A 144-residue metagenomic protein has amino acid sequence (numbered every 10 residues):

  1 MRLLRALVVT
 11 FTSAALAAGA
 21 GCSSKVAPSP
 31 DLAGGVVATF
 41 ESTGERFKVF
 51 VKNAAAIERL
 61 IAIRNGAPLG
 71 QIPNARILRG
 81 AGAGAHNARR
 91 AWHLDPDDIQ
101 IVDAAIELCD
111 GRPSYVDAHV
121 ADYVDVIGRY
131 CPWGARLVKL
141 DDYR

Functional and structural regions predicted by a protein language model:
M1-F11: Bacterial N-terminal signal peptides that target proteins for export
A14-L16: N-terminal start and proteolytic maturation junction detector
A18-G21: C-terminal motif of bacterial Sec signal peptides marking the signal peptidase cleavage site
S23-R144: Function-determining sites in protein domains
